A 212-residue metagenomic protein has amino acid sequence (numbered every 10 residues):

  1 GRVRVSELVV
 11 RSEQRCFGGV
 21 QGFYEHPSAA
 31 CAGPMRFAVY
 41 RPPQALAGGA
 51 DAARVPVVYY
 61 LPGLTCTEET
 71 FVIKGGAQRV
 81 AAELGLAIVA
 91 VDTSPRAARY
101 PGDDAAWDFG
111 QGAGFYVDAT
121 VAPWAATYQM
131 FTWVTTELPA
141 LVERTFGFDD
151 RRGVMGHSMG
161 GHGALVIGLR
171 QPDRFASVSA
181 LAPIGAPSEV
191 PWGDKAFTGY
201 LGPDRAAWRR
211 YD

Functional and structural regions predicted by a protein language model:
V3-D212: Non-catalytic cap/lid and distal C-terminal segments of serine-dependent acyl enzymes
